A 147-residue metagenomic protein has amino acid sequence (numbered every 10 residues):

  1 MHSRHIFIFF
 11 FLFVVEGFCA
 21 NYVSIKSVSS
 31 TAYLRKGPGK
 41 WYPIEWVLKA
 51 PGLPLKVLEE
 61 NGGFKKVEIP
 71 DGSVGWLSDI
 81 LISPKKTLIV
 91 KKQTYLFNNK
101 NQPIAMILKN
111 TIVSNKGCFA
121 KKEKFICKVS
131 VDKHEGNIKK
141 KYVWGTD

Functional and structural regions predicted by a protein language model:
M1-H2: N-terminal secretory signal peptides that target proteins for export/translocation
H5-V14: Sec-dependent N-terminal signal peptides
F18-K36, V47-P51, L58-K100, A105-K109 (+1 more regions): SH3-family beta-barrel domains
G39: Second-shell loop/turn segments in exported
I44: Short boundary/loop segments of OB/S1/cold-shock single-stranded nucleic-acid-binding domains
